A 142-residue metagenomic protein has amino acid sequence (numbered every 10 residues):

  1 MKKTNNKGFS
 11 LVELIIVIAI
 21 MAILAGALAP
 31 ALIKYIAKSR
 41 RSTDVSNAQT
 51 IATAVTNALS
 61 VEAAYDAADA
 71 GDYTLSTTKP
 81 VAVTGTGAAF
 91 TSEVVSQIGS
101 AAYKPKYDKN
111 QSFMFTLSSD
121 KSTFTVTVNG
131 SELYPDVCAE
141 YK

Functional and structural regions predicted by a protein language model:
M1-N5: Bacterial Sec-dependent N-terminal signal peptides
N6-L32: N-terminal single-pass transmembrane signal-anchor helix
L32-A52: Aliphatic-rich helix starts adjacent to a transmembrane/signal segment
T53-L75: Alpha-helix exit/C-cap motif
G71-Y73, V83, F113-L117: Assembly/interface hotspot detector across virion components, adhesins/toxins, and nucleic-acid enzymes
T74-A88: Surface-exposed intrinsically disordered loops and tails
T86-S100: Short, non-transmembrane alpha-helical segments in secretory-pathway proteins
S96, A102-K142: Short, surface-exposed interaction loops/tails
